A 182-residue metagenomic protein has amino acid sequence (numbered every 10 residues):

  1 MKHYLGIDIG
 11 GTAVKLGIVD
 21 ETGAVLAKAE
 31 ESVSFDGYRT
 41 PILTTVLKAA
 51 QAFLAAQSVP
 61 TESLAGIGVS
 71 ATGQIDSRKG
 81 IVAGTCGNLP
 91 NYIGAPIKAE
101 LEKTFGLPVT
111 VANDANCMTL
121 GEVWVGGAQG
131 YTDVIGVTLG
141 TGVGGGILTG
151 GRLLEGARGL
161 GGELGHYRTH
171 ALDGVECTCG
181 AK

Functional and structural regions predicted by a protein language model:
K2-H3, V134: Short, basic/aromatic recognition patches
H3-K48, A52, I81-G84, L153 (+1 more regions): Short glycine-rich, Thr/Ser-proximal phosphate-binding strand/loop in the N-terminal lobe of ATP-dependent enzymes
T12, T72-I75, G140-G142: Short glycine-rich anion-binding loops that position phosphate/pyrophosphate groups of nucleotides and phosphorylated
G17-V19, A27-A29, S34-R39, E102-T104 (+2 more regions): Glycine/GP-enriched mid-protein hinge/lid loop-to-helix segment characteristic of carbohydrate kinases
D20, A71-I75, A171: Short, small-residue-rich loop/turn micro-motifs
R39-L47, E62-I67, G73-D133: Glycine-rich phosphate-binding loop and adjoining helix at the ATP-binding site of ATP-dependent phosphoryl-transfer
F53-Q57: Short catalytic/binding micro-motifs of nucleotide second-messenger systems
T61-E62, G156: A short alpha-helix-loop-beta-strand transition element characteristic of N-terminal alpha/beta dinucleotide-binding
